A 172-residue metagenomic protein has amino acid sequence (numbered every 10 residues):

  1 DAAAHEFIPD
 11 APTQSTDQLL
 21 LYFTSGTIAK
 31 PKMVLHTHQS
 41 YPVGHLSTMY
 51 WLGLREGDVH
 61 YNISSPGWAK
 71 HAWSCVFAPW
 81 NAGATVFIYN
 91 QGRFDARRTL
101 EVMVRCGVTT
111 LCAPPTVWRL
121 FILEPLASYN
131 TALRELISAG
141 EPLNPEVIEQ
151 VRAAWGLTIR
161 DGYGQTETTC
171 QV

Functional and structural regions predicted by a protein language model:
D1-A3, G107, P114: Structural core segment of the AMP-binding/adenylate-forming
D1-D17: Flexible, low-complexity linker/hinge segments
P12, L19-V43: Conserved AMP-binding A3 loop
S15, E56-G57, L133, G156: Phosphate-coordination loops involved in phosphoryl transfer and adenosine-cofactor binding
Q39, T116-R119, E141-P142: Alpha-helix/helix-capping structural signal
P42-N62, P66-T110, E124-P125: Conserved AMP-binding/adenylation subdomain of ANL enzymes
N81, V108-C112, I122-V172: Gly/Ser/Thr-rich phosphate-binding loop
Q91, P115-T116, Y163: Short secondary-structure boundary segments
